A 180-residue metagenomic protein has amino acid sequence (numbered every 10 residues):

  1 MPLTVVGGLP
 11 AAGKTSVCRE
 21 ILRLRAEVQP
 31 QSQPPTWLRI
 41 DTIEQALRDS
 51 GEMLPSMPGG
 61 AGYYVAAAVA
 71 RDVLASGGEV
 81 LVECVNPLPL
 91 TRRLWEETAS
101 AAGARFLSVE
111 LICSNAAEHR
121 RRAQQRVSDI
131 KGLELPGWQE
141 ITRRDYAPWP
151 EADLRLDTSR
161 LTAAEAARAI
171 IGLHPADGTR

Functional and structural regions predicted by a protein language model:
L3: Walker A (P-loop) ATP-phosphate-binding motif of ABC ATPase nucleotide-binding domains
V6: Hydrophobic anchor at the beta1->P-loop junction of P-loop NTPases
L9-P10: The conserved Walker
T15-S76: Conserved substrate/cofactor phosphate-moiety recognition/catalytic segment in nucleotide-dependent phosphotransferases
T42-E44, P87, I112-E118, R160-T162: Conserved nucleotide-binding/hydrolysis micro-motifs of P-loop NTPases
G60-F106: Glycine-rich phosphate-binding loop used to anchor ATP phosphates in small-molecule kinases, encompassing both
A102-A123, L156: Conserved phosphate-donor/acceptor-positioning beta-strand/loop module used by diverse small-molecule
Q125-A169, A176, R180: Small-molecule kinase domains that catalyze NTP-dependent phosphoryl transfer to phosphate-bearing small molecules
